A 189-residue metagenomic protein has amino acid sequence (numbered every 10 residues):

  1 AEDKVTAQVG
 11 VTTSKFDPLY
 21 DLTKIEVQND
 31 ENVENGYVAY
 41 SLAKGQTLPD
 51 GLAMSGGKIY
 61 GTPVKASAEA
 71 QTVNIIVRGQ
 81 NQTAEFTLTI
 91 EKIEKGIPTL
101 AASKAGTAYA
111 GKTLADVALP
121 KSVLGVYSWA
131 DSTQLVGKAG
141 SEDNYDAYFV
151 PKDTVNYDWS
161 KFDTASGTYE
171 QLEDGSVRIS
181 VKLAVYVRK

Functional and structural regions predicted by a protein language model:
A1-L42, F86-V123, K182-K189: Solvent-exposed, low-complexity, repeat-rich "mucin-like" stalks and linkers
T12, S67-E69, Q80, Y109-A110 (+2 more regions): Solvent-exposed loop and beta-edge segments used for protein-protein assembly and interaction
E34-A39, S55-G56, T168-S180: Glycine-rich, flexible loop segments associated with nucleotide phosphate handling
E34-G36, S67-Q71, Q82-A84: Short loop/turn segments at connectors of secondary-structure elements within structured domains
K44-N74, K121-L172: Serine/threonine-rich, repeat-prone extracellular segments and beta-strand-based repeat modules of secreted/surface
N81-T87, D158-A165, E173-K182: Extracellular and select intracellular beta-sandwich modules with Ser/Thr-enriched, small-residue motifs on
Q82-A84, L114, W129: Short, isolated positions in well-ordered beta-strands
